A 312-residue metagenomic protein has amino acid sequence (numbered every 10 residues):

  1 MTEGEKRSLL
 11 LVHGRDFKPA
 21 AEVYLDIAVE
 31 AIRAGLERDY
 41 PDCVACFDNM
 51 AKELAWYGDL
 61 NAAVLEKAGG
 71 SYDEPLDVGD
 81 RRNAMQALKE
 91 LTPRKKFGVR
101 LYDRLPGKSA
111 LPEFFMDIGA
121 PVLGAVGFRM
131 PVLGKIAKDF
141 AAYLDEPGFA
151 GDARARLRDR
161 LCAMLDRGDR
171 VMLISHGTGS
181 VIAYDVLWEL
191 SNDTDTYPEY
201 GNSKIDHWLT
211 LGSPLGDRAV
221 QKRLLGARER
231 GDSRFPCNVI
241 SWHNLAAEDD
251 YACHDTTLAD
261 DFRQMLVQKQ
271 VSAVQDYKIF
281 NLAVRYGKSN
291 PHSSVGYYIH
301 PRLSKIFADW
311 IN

Functional and structural regions predicted by a protein language model:
M1-Y72, Y286-P291, W310-N312: Conserved, well-structured beta-alpha core segment at the onset of a catalytic domain
G4-E5, A34, R38, D159 (+5 more regions): Polar/charged alpha-helical tracts
R7-A31, K138-W242: Serine-dependent carboxylesterase/thioesterase catalytic core of lipase-like alpha/beta-hydrolase/SGNH enzymes
D16-P19, C46-R167: Active-site catalytic motif of lipid deacylating hydrolases and related acyltransferases
A28, I32, L36, A84 (+6 more regions): Generic structural signal of hydrophobic/aromatic residues within well-ordered alpha-helices of folded domains
A34-A45, D195-Y197, G226-S233, D261-M265: Intrinsically disordered, low-complexity boundary segments flanking structured domains
H207, S213-N312: Lipolytic serine-hydrolase domain surface
